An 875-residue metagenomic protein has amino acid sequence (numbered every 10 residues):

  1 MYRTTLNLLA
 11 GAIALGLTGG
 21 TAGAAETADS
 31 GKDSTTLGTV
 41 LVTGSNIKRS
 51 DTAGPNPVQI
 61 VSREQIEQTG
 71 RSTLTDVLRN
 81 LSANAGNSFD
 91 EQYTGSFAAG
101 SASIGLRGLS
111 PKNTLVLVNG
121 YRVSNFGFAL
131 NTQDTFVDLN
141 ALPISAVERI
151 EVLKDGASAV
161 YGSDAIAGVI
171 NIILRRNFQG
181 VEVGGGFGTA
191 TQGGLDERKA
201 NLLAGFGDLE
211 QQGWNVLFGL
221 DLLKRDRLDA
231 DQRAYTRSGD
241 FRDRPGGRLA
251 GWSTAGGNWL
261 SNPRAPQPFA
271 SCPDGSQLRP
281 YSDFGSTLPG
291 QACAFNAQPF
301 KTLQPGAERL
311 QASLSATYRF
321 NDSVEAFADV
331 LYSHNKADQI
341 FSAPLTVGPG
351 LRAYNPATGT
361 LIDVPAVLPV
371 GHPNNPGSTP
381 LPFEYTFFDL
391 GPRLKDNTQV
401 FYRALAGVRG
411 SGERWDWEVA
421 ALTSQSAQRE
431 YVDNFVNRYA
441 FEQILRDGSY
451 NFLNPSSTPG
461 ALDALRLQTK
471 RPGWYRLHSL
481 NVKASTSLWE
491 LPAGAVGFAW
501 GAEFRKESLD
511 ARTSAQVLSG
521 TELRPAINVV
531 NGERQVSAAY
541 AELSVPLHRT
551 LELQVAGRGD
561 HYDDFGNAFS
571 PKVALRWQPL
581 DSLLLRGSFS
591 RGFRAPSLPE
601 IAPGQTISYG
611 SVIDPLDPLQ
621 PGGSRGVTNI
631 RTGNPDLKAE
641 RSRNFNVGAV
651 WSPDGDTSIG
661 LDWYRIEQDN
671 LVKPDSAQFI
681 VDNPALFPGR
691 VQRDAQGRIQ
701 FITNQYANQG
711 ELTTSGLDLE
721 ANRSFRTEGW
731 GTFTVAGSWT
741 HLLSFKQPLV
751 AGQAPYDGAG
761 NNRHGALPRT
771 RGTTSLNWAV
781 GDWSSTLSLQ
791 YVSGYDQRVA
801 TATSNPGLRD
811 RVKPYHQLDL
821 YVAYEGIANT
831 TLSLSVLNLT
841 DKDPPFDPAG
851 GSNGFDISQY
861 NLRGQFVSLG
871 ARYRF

Functional and structural regions predicted by a protein language model:
M1-N80, L142, N201-D208, D322 (+3 more regions): N-terminal Sec signal peptide and the immediately downstream disordered periplasmic leader that contains the TonB box
S50, L78-R122: Extracytoplasmic beta-strand/coil segments of soluble accessory domains associated with Gram-negative outer-membrane
L74-V77, L81, A102-G105, V137-N140 (+2 more regions): N-terminal periplasmic accessory domains that precede and gate Gram-negative outer-membrane beta-barrel machines
Y121-K154: Short acidic/polar hinge/loop motifs at secondary-structure boundaries that mediate gating or recognition
N131, D226, A234-D243, P273-A307 (+6 more regions): Surface-exposed, low-complexity loop segments enriched in small/polar and acidic residues
N177-G180, L209-W214, N321-V324, S411-D416 (+7 more regions): Short loop/turn motifs that connect adjacent beta-strands in outer-membrane beta-barrel proteins
S658, W663-V799: Gram-negative outer-membrane beta-barrel transporters
L743, Q790-A800, A823-F875: C-terminal beta-signal and adjacent terminal beta-strands/loops of Gram-negative outer-membrane beta-barrel proteins
